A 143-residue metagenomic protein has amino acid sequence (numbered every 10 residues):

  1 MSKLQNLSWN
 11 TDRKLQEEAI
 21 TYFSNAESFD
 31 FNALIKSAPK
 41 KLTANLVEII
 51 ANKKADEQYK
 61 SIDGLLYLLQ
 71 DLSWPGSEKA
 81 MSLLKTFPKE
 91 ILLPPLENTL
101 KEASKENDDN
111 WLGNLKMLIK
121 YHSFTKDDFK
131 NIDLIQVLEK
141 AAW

Functional and structural regions predicted by a protein language model:
M1-N6, A26-K36, A55-L68, K89-K101 (+1 more regions): Amphipathic alpha-helical scaffolding segments comprising HEAT/armadillo-like alpha-solenoid repeats
M1-Q5, K14, W111-W143: Eukaryotic acidic, Ser/Thr-rich intrinsically disordered low-complexity regions
N10: Conserved nucleotide-sugar donor-binding catalytic segment
K14-N25, K36-S37, A44-D56, Y67-D71 (+2 more regions): Structural detector for internal amphipathic alpha-helices that build alpha-solenoid repeat scaffolds
